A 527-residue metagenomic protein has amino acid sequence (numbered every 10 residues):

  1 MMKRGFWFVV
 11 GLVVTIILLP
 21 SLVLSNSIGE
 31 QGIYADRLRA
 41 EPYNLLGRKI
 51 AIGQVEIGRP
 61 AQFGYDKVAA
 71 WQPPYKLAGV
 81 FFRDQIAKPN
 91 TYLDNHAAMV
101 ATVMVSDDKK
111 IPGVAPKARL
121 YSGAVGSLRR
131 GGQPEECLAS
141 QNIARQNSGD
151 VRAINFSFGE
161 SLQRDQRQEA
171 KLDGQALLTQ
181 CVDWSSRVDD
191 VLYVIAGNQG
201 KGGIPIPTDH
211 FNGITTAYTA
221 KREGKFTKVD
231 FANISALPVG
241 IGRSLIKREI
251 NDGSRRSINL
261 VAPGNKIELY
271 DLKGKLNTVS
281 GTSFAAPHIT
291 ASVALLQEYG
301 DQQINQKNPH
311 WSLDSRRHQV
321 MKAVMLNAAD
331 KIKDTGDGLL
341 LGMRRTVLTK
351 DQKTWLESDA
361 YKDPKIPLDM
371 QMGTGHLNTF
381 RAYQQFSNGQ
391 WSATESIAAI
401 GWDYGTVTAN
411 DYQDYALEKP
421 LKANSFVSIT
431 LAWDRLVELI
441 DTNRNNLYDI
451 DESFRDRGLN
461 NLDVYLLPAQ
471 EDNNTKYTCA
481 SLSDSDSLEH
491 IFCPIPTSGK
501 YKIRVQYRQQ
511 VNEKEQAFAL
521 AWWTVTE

Functional and structural regions predicted by a protein language model:
T15-P20: N-terminal signal peptide c-region/cleavage motif recognized by signal peptidases
N26-I28, R37-E135, S148-A153, Q163-D165 (+7 more regions): Subtilisin-like serine protease catalytic core
P89-A101, G174, K275-A291: Gly/Ser-rich catalytic serine loop of serine hydrolases
V125, A262-L356: Hydrolase catalytic cores
N155-S157, Y193-N198, T216: Active-site neighborhood of phospho(di)ester-bond hydrolases with catalytic His/Asp-centered motifs
I206-E298: Extracellular S/T/G-rich loop segment that most often corresponds to the catalytic His/Ser-adjacent loop
R317-H318, K322, N327, Q413-L417 (+4 more regions): C-terminal edge strands of extracellular/lumenal beta-sandwich accessory domains
G342-N460, L520-E527: Secreted peptidase-domain scaffold signal
